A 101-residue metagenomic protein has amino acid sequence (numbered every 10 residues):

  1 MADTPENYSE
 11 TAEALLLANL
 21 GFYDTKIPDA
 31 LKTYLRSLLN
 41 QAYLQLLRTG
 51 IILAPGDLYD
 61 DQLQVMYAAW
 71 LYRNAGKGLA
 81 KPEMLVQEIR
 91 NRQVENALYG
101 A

Functional and structural regions predicted by a protein language model:
M1-Q62, Q87, Q93-A101: Conserved short "hinge" loops at termini or chain/domain junctions
L46-T49, L53, L71, A75-L79: Amphipathic alpha-helical interaction segments
Q62-N74: Short, hydrophobic/amphipathic alpha-helical patches that form generic packing surfaces within helical domains
N74-R90: C-terminal structural segments of small proteins and small subunits
